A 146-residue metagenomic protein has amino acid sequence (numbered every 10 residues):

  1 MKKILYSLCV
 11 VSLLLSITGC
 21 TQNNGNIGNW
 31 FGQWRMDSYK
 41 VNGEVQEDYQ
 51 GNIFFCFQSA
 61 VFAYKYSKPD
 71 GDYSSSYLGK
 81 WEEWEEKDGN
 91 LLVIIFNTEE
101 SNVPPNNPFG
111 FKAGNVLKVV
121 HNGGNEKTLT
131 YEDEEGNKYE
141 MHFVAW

Functional and structural regions predicted by a protein language model:
M1-I4: Positively charged n-region of N-terminal signal peptides that target proteins for export
S16-G19: C-terminal motif of bacterial Sec signal peptides marking the signal peptidase cleavage site
T21-N23: Bacterial signal peptide processing site
Q33-V61, I95-E100: Short, solvent-exposed loop/hinge segments that bridge or flank secondary-structure elements
E47-L91: N-terminal glycine/threonine-rich, aromatic-flanked beta-hairpin/loop signature
S76-E85, E126-W146: Edge beta-strand at a domain terminus
L92-K118: An anionic, turn-rich surface loop/hairpin at beta-sheet edges that serves as a generic interaction/coordination patch
G114-E132: Low-complexity, intrinsically disordered Gly/Pro/Thr-rich segments
